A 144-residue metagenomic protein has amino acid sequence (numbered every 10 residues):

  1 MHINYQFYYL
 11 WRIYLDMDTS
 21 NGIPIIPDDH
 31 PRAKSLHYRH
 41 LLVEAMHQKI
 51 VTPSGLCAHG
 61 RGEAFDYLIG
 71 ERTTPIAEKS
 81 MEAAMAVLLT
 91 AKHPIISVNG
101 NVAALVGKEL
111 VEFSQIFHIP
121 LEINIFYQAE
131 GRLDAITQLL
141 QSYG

Functional and structural regions predicted by a protein language model:
F7: Cationic, low-complexity basic patches in intrinsically disordered or flexible, solvent-exposed regions
Y14-D16: Intrinsically disordered, low-complexity regulatory regions of eukaryotic regulatory proteins
D18-E122, E130-R132: Electropositive, gly/pro-rich neighborhoods at or near active sites that engage anionic ligands
Y127-G144: Conserved nucleotide-cofactor-binding alpha/beta core module
